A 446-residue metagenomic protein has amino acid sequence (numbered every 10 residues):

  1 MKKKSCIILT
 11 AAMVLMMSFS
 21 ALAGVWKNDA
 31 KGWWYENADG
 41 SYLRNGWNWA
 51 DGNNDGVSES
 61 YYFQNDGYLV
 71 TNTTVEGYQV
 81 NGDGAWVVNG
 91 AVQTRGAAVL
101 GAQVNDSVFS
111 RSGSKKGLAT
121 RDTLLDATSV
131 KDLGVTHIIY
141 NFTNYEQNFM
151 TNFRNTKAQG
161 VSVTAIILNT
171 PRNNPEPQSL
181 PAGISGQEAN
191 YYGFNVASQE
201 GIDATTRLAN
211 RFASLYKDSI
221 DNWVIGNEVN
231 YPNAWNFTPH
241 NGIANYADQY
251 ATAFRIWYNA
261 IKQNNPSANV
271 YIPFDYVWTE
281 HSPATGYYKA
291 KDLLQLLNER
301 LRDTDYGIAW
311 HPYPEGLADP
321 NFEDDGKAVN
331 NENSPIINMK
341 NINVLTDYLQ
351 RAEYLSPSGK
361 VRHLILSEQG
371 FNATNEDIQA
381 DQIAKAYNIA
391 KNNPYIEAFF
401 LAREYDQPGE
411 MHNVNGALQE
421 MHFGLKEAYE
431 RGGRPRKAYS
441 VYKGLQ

Functional and structural regions predicted by a protein language model:
K2-V104: Extracellular adhesion/carbohydrate-binding repeat motifs centered on closely spaced tryptophans
R95-T143: Boundary/entry segment of secreted carbohydrate-active catalytic domains
A97, A102, P181-Q187, V229 (+5 more regions): Aromatic-rich peripheral "rim/lid" segments of glycoside hydrolase catalytic domains that contact and position glycan
K115-G117, T136-I139, G160-T164, D221-V224 (+4 more regions): Structural preference for beta-strand elements that scaffold enzyme active sites
A119-D132, A204-S214, G286-L297, A380-I389: Short, acidic/polar
L133-E280, E315-G316, Q407-M411: Substrate-binding cleft and catalytic face of glycoside hydrolase catalytic domains, especially the flexible beta-alpha
N152-S162, L215-I220, A253-A268, E299-T304 (+3 more regions): A structural motif corresponding to the C-terminal end of an alpha-helix and its immediate exit/capping segment
I202, T206, Y246-D377, E427: Noncatalytic carbohydrate-binding groove/subsite architecture in carbohydrate-active enzymes
